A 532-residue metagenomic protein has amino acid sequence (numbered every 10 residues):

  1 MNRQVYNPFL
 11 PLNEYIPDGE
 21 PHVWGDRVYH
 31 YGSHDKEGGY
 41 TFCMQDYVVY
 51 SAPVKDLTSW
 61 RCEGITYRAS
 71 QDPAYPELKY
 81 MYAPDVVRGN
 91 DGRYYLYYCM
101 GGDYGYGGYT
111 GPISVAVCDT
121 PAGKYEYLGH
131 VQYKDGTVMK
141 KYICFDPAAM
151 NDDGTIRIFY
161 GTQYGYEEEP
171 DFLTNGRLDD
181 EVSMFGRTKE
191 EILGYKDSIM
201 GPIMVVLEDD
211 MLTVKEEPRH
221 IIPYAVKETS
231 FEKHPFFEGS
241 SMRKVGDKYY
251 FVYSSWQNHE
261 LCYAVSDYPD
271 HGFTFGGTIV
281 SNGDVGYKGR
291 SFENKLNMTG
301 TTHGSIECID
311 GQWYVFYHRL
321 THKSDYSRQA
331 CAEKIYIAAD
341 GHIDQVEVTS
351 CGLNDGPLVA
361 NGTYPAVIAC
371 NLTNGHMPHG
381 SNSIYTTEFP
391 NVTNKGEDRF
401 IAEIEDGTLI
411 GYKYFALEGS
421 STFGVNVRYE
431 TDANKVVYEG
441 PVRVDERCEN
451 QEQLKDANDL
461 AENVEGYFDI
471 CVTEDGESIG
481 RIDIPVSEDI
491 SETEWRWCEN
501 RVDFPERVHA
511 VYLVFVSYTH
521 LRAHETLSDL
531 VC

Functional and structural regions predicted by a protein language model:
M1-V23, T41-F42, L57-R88, D103 (+8 more regions): Surface loop/turn signatures of beta-propeller and other carbohydrate-active proteins
V48-V54, S114-T120, G201-E208, Y263-Y268 (+1 more regions): Beta-propeller blade signature
Y104-N151, T162-E181: Asp-box/WD-like beta-propeller blade repeats and closely related beta-sheet repeat scaffolds
P235-F273: Loop/turn-rich, solvent-exposed surfaces of beta-rich toroidal or solenoidal domains
N394-T422, T431-G440, V444-E449, W495-E499: Short beta-strands within extracellular/lumenal beta-sheet-rich domains
E474-R507: Extracellular carbohydrate recognition and processing domains and analogous Trp-centered ligand-binding platforms
L513-Y518: Short beta-strand-plus-loop segments that form exposed binding edges in beta-rich domains
T519-T526: Conserved small/polar residues in nucleotide/adenosyl-binding loops
